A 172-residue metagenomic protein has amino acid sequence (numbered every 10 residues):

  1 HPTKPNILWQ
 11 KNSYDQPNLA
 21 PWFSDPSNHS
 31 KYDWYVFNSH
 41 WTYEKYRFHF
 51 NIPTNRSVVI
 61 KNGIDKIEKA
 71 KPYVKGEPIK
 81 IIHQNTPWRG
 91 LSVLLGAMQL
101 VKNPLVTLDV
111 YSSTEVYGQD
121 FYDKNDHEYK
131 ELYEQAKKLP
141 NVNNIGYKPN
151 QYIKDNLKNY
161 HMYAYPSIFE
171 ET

Functional and structural regions predicted by a protein language model:
H1-L19, H29, D33-F37: Active-site proximal beta-strand in glycosyltransferases
Q10-Y14, H40, K61-N62, S113: Histidine-centered beta-alpha loop that forms part of the nucleotide-sugar donor binding/catalytic region in diverse
N18-L19, K31-S57, I64-K66: A short, active-site helix/loop in glycosyltransferases that binds the activated sugar's phosphate group
V36, Y73-G90, L95-L100, L108-D109: Conserved donor-binding/catalytic core segment of Leloir-type glycosyltransferases
S112-T114, Y122-Q151: Nucleotide-activated donor-binding/catalytic signature segment of Leloir-type glycosyltransferases, i.e., the conserved
N150, D155-Y160: Short alpha-helical donor nucleotide-sugar binding micro-motif in glycosyltransferases
I168-F169: Aromatic "clamp/platform" in nucleotide-sugar-dependent glycosyltransferases that forms part of the donor/acceptor
